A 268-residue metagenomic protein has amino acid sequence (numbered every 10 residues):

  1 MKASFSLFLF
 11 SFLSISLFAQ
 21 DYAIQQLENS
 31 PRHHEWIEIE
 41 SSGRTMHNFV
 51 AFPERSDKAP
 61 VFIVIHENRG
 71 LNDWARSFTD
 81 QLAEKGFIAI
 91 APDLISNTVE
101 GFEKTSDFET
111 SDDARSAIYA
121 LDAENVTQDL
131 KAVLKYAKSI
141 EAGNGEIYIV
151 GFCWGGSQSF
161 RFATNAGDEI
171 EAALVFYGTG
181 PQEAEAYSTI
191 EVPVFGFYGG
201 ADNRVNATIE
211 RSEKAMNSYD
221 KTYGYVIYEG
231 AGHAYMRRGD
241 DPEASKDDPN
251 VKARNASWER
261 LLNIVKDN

Functional and structural regions predicted by a protein language model:
S4, F12-I39, M46-F49, W154: An N-terminal hydrophobic leader/cap segment in hydrolases
L27, W36-K138, R237-E243: Serine-hydrolase catalytic machinery in alpha/beta-hydrolase-like enzymes
S77-F78, N206-M216: Short alpha-helix in the alpha/beta-hydrolase fold that links the catalytic acid
F87, L94, G178, Y228-G230: Active-site loop/turn elements of alpha/beta-hydrolase fold enzymes, especially the short glycine-/histidine-rich
Q128-T189: Primarily recognizes the serine-hydrolase "nucleophile elbow" in alpha/beta-hydrolase and SGNH/GDSL folds
I190, G196-Y198: Short beta-strand/loop motif that positions the catalytic acidic residue of the alpha/beta-hydrolase fold
G200-N206, H233: Acidic catalytic loop of the alpha/beta-hydrolase fold
T222-N268: C-terminal catalytic histidine-bearing segment of alpha/beta-hydrolase fold enzymes
